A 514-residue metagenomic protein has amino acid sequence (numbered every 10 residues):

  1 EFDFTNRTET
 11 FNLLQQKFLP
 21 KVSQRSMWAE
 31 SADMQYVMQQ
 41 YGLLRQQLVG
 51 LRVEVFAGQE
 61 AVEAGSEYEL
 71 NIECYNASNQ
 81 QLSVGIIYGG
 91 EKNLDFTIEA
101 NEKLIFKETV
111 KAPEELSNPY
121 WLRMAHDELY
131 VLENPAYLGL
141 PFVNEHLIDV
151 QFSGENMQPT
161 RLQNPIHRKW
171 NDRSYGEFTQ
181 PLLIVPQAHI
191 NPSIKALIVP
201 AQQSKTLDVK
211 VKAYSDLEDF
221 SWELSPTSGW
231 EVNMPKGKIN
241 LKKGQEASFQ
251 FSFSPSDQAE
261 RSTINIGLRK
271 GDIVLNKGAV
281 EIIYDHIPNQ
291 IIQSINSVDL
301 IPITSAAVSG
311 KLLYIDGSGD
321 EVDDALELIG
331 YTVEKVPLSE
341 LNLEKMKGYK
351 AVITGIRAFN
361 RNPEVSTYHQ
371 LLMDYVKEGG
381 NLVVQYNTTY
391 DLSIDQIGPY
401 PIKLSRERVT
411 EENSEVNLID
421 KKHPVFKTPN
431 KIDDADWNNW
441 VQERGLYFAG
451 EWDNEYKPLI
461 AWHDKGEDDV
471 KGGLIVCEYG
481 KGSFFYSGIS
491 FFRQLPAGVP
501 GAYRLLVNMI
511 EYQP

Functional and structural regions predicted by a protein language model:
V22-G65, K169-P200: Low-complexity, acidic Ser/Thr/Pro/Gly-rich terminal tails and inter-domain linkers that flank the onset of structured
E67-D95, F106-T109, S117-Y120, H146-D149 (+4 more regions): Beta-strand-rich binding/interaction modules
F96-L104, K238-A247: Short proline/glycine- and polar residue-rich coil/turn motifs
A100-P165, S254-T263: Eukaryote-biased detector of low-complexity, proline/serine/threonine-rich segments and adjacent exposed loops
M157-H189, L275-P302: Short beta-strand elements
K277-G355, T388, R493, E511-Q513: Aromatic-Pro/Gly-enriched surface loop or interdomain linker that acts as a lid/target-recognition segment
R357-N438, S487: A glycine-rich, often tryptophan-bearing local segment used as a flexible ligand/cofactor-contacting loop or short
R408-G498: Catalytic beta-strand/loop cores that center a nucleophilic Ser/Cys/Thr and support acyl-enzyme chemistry
